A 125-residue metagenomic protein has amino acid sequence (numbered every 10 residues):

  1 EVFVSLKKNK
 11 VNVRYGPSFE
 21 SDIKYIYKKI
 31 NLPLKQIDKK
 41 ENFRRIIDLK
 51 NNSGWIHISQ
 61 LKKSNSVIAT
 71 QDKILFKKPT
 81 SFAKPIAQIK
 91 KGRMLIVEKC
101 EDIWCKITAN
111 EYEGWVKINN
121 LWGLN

Functional and structural regions predicted by a protein language model:
E1-Y15, I26-I30, I37-K78, F82-R93 (+2 more regions): SH3-family beta-barrel domains
